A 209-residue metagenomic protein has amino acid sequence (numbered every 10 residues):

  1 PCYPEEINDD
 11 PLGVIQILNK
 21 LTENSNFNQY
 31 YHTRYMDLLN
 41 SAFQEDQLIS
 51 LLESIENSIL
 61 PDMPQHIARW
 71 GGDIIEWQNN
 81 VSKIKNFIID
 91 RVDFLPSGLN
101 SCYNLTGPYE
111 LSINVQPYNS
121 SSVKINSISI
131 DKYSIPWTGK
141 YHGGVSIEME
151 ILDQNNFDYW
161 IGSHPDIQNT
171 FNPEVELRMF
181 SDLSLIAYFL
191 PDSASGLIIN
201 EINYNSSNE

Functional and structural regions predicted by a protein language model:
P1-Y118: Middle-to-C-terminal accessory/interaction subdomains
L95-G98, S120-V123, S206-E209: Short, solvent-exposed loop/turn elements at domain surfaces
L105-L111, Y141-S146, S207-E209: Short coil/turn motif common to extracellular beta-sandwich-like domains
P117, S121-S129, F157-H164: Change to "...patches in solvent-exposed regions of secreted, membrane-anchored, or virion-exposed structural
S127-Q154, M179: Extracellular modular ligand-binding repeats in secreted and cell-surface proteins
G144-F171: Surface-exposed interfaces of beta-sheet-rich extracellular modules
F171-S193: Conserved "repeat-terminator" motif of extracellular CCP/Sushi domains
L190-E209: A structural motif detector for short, solvent-exposed N-terminal "entry" segments of globular domains
